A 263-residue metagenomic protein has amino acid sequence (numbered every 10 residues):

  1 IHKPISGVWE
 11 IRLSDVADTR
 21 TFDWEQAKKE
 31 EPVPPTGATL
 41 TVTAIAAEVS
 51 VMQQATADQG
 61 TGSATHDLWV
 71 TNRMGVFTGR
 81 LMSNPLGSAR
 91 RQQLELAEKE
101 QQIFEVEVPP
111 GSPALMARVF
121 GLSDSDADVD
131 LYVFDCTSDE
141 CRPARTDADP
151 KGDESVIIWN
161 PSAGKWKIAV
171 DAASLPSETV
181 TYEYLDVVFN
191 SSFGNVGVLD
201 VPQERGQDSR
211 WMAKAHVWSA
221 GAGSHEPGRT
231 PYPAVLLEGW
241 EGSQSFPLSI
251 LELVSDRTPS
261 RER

Functional and structural regions predicted by a protein language model:
I1-F22, Y132-Y184, S209-R210: Noncatalytic accessory or regulatory domains flanking protease catalytic cores in secreted, cell-surface, and selected
K3, D15, V108-P110, V119-D124 (+4 more regions): Non-cytosolic beta-sheet module surface loops
G7-W9, S209-M212, A220-A234: Short, solvent-exposed loop/turn segments enriched in Ser/Thr/Gly
T21-G79, F189-V196, W240-R263: Long, low-complexity ectodomains and other extracytoplasmic segments of secretory-pathway proteins
G37, F77-L81, P85-E105, D124 (+2 more regions): Surface-exposed binding patches on compact interaction domains or structured appendages
I45-M74, A89, A97-K99, K151 (+2 more regions): Solvent-exposed, conformationally flexible loop/turn segments
L94-E140: Acidic, Ser/Thr/Pro-rich low-complexity intrinsically disordered segments
D126-V129, F189-S191, V217-A222, T230 (+1 more regions): Surface-exposed, glycine- and small/polar-enriched segments that build interaction surfaces at terminal
